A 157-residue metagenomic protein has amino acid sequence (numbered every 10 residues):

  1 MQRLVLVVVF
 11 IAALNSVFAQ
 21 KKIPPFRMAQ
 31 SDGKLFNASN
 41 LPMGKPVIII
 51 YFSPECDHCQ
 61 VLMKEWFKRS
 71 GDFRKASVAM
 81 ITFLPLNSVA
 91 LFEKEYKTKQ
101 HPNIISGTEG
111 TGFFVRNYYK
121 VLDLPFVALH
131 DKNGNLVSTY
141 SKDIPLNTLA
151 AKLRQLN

Functional and structural regions predicted by a protein language model:
M1-K22: Bacterial Sec-dependent N-terminal signal peptides
V17-S39: N-terminal "domain-start" segment that seeds a small globular fold
K22, K45, L122-L124: Short, small/polar residue-rich loop motifs at catalytic or cofactor-binding pockets
S39-Q60, W66: Short active-site neighborhood of thiol/selenol oxidoreductases, capturing the structured segment around
Q60-T98, T111-V115: Structural microenvironment flanking redox-active thiols in thiol-disulfide oxidoreductases
D72, D123, L129-N157: Thiol-/selenol-based redox modules, centered on thioredoxin-like and closely related oxidoreductase domains
Y96-L124: Short, internal strand/loop/helix patches that form the active-site neighborhood or redox-interaction surface
